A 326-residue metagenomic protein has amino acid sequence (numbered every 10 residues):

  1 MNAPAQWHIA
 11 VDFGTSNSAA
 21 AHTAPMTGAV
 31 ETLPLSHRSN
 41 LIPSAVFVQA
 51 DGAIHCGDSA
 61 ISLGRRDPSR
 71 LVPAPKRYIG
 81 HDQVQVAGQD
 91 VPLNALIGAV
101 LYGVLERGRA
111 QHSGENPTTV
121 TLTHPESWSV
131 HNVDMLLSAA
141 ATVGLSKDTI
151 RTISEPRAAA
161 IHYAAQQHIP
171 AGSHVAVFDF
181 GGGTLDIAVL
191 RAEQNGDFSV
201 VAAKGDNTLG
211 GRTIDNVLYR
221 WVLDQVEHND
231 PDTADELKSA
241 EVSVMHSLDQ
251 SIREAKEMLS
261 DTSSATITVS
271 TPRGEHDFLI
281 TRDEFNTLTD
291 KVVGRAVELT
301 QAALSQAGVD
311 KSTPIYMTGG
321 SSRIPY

Functional and structural regions predicted by a protein language model:
N2-E31, Q166-V201, I252, E257: Gly/Thr-rich phosphate-binding beta-strand-loop-beta motif of the actin/hexokinase/Hsp70
A3-P4, G14-S16, M26, S39-N40 (+11 more regions): Short flexible coil/turn linkers enriched for glycine and charged/polar residues that connect secondary-structure
G14, T123-P125, I153, F178 (+4 more regions): Generic beta-strand/beta-sheet core signal
N17-S154, V201, G210-E257, S263-A265: Phosphate-binding loop and its immediate beta->loop->alpha context in nucleotide/phosphate-handling enzymes
L101-A110, I161-A165, G294-S305: Generic structural signal for well-ordered alpha-helical scaffold segments
S127, V175-A176, G205-T213, S239 (+6 more regions): Alpha-helix capping and helix-loop boundary segments enriched in small/acidic/polar residues
I153-I161, S322: Short acidic loop-to-helix transition motifs that present clustered carboxylates
D224, L259-Y326: Helical "lid/coupling" subdomains associated with nucleotide-phosphate turnover
